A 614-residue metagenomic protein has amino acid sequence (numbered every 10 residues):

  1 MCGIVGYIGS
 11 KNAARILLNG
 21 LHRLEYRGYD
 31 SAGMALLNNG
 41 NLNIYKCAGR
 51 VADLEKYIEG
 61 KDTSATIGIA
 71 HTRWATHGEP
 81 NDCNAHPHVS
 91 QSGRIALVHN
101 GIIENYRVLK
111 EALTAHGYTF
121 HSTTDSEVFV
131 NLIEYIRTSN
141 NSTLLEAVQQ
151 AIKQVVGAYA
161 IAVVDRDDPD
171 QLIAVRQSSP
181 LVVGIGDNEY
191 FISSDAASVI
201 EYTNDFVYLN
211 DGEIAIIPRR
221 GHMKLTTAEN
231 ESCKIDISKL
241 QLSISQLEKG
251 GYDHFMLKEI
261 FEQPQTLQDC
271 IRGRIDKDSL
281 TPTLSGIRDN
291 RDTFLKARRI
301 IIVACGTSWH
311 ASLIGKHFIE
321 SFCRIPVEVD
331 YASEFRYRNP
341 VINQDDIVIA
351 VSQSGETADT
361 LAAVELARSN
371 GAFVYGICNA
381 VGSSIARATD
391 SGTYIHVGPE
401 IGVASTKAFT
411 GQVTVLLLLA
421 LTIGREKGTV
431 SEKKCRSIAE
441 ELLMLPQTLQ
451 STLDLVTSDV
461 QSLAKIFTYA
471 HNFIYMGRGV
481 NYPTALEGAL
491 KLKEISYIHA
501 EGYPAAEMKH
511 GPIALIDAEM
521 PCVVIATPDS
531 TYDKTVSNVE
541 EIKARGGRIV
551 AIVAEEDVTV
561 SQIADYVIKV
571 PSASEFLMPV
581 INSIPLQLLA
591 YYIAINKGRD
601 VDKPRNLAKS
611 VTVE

Functional and structural regions predicted by a protein language model:
M1-K249, D253, Q265-R299, Y337 (+5 more regions): Conserved short alpha-helical segments that host acidic/polar catalytic motifs at enzyme active sites
T66, A70-C83, K277-R291, G315-V351 (+1 more regions): Glycine-rich oxoanion-binding loops at beta->alpha junctions
P87-V89, V164, I173-A174, F206-V207 (+11 more regions): Replace "in large, NTP-powered and nucleic-acid-processing enzymes" with "in large, NTP-powered factors and other
V155-E189, T468-E494, T531, V536: Acidic/histidine-rich
M256, R548, S561-I563, A573-E614: Generic C-terminus detector
Q263-L267, I271-I301, S391-P521, A594-E614: Active-site phosphate/pyrophosphate-binding segments
D292-M444, I525-Y566, V570, L589: Glycine-rich phosphate-binding loops that contact phosphosugars or nucleotide phosphates
